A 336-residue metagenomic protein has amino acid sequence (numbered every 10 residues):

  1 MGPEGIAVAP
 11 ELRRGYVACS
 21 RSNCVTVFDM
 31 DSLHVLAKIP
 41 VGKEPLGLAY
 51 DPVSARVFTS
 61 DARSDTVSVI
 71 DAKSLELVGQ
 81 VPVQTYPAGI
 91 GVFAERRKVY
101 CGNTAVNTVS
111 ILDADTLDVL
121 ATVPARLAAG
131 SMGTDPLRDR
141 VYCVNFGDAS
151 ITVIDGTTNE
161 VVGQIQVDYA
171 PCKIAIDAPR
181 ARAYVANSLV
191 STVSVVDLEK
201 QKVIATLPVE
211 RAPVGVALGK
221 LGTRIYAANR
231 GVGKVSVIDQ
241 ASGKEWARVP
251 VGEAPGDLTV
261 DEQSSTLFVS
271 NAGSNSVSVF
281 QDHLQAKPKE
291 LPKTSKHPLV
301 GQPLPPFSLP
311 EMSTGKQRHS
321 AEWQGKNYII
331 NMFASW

Functional and structural regions predicted by a protein language model:
M1-P303, S308, S313: Predominantly soluble domains enriched in secretory-pathway, periplasmic, or organellar proteins
S308-Y328: A short beta-strand-turn-helix
M332-W336: Conserved redox-active cysteine motifs that mediate thiol-disulfide chemistry, especially di-cysteine Cys-X(1-2)-Cys
